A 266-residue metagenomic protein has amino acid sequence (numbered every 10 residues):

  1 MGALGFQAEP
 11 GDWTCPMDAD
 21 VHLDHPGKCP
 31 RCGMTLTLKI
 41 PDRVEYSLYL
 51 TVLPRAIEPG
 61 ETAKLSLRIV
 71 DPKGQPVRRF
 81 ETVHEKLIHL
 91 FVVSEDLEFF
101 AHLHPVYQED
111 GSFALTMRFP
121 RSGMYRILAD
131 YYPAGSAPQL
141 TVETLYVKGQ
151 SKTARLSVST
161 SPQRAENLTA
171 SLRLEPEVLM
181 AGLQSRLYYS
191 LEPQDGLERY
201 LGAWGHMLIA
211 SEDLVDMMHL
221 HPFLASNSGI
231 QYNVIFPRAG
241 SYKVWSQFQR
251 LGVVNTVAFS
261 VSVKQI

Functional and structural regions predicted by a protein language model:
M1-I266: Intrinsically disordered, low-complexity terminal tails/loops enriched in metal-binding residues
